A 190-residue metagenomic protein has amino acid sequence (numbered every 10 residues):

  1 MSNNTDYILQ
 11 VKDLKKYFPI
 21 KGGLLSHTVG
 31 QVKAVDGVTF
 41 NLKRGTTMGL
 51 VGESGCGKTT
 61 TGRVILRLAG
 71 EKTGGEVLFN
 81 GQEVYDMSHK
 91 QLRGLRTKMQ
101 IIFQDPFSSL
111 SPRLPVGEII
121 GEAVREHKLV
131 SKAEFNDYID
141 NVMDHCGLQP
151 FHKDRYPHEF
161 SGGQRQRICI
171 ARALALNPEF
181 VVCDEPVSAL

Functional and structural regions predicted by a protein language model:
M1-L190: ABC transporter nucleotide-binding domains
